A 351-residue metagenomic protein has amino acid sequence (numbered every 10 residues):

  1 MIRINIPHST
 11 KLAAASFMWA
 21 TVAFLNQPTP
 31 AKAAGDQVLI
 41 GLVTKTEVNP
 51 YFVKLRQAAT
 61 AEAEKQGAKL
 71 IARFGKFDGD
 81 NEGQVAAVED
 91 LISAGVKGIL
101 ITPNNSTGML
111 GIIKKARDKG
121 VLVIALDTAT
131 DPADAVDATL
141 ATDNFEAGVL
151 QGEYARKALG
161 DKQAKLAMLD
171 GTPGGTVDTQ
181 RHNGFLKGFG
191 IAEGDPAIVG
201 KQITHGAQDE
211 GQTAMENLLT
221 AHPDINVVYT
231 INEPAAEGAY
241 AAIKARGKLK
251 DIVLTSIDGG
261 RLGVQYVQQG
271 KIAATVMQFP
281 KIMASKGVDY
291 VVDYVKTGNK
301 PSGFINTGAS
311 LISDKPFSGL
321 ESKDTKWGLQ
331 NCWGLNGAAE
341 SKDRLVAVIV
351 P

Functional and structural regions predicted by a protein language model:
R3-P7, N26, A31-P351: A residue-level marker of the well-folded mature domains of exported/periplasmic proteins
A13-F24: Bacterial N-terminal signal peptides
